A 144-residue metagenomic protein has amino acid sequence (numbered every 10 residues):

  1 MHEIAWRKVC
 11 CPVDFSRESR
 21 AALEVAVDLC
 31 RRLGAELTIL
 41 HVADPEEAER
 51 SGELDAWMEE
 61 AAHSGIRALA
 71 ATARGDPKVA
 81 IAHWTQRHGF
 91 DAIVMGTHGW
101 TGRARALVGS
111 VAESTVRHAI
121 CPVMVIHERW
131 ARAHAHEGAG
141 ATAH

Functional and structural regions predicted by a protein language model:
M1, A5, T85-A135, G140-H144: Gly/Ser-rich helix-loop-strand patches that form or flank binding pockets for ribonucleotide-derived cofactors
M1-A56, S64, A68-A71, H88 (+1 more regions): Small/aliphatic-rich secondary-structure junction motif
C11, D76, A119-C121: Hydrophobic alpha-helix-in-membranes signature
A21, A80, G102: Phosphate- and divalent-cation-binding pockets in alpha/beta enzyme and binding domains that engage nucleotide-derived
A26, W57, I81, T115: Aromatic/hydrophobic pocket-lining residues that form π-stacking "cages" and hydrophobic walls in ligand
T72-A80: Charged docking surfaces used in two-component/phosphorelay signaling
